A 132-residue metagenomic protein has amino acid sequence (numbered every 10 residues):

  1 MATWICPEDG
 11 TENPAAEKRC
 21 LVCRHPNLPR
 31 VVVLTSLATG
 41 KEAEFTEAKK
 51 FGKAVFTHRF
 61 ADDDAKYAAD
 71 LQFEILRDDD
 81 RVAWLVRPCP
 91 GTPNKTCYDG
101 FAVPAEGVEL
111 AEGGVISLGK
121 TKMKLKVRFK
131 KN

Functional and structural regions predicted by a protein language model:
M1-K66, L76-R81, E109-N132: Intrinsically disordered, low-complexity acidic Ser/Thr-rich regulatory segments
A68-D70: Amphipathic hydrophobic-ligand
Q72-V115, G119: Forkhead-associated
